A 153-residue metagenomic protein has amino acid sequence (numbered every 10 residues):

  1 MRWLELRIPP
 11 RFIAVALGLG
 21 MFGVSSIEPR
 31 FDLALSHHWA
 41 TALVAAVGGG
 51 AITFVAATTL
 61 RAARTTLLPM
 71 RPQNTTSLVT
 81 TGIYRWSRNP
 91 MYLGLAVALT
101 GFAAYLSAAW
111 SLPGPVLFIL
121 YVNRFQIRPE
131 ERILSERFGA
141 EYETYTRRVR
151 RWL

Functional and structural regions predicted by a protein language model:
M1-T81, L93-L153: Membrane-anchoring alpha-helices and their flanking helix-loop junctions
Y84: Solvent-exposed interhelical
N89: Extended, alpha-helix-rich binding/interface surfaces that flank or overlap catalytic cores and mediate recognition
